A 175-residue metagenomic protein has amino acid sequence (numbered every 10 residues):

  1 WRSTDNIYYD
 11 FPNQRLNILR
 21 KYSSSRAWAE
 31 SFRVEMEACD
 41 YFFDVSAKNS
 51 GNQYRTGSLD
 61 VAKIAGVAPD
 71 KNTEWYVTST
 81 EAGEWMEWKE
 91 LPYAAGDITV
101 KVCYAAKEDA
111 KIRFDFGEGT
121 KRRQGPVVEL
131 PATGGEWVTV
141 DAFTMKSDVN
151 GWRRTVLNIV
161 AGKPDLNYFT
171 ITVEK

Functional and structural regions predicted by a protein language model:
W1-K175: Extracytoplasmic
